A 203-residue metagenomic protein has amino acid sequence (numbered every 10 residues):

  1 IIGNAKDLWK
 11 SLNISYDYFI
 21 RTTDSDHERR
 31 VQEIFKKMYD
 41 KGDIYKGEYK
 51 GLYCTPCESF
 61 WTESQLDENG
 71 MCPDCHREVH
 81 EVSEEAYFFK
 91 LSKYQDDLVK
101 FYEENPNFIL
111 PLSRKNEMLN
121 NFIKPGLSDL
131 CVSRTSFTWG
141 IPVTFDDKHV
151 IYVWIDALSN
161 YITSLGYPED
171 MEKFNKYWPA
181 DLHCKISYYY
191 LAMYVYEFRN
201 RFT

Functional and structural regions predicted by a protein language model:
I1-I44, E58, Y196-R201: N-terminal Rossmann-like or analogous alpha/beta NTP/dinucleotide-binding catalytic cores that position adenine
T22, G51-L52: Residue-level "edge-of-site" marker
D26-R30, P56, C75, E81-T203: Structured secondary-structure scaffolds
K37, Y53, F60, M71 (+1 more regions): The −1 position to Zn-ligating cysteines in a subset of zinc-ribbon hairpins
D43-E48, V79-H80: A short alpha-helix-loop-beta-strand transition element characteristic of N-terminal alpha/beta dinucleotide-binding
K50, L66-N69: Short metal-coordination and nucleic-acid-contact micro-motifs, chiefly zinc-binding Cys/His arrays
W61, E78-V79: Cys/His-rich microdomains that often coordinate metals
E68-R77: Cysteine-rich micro-motifs
